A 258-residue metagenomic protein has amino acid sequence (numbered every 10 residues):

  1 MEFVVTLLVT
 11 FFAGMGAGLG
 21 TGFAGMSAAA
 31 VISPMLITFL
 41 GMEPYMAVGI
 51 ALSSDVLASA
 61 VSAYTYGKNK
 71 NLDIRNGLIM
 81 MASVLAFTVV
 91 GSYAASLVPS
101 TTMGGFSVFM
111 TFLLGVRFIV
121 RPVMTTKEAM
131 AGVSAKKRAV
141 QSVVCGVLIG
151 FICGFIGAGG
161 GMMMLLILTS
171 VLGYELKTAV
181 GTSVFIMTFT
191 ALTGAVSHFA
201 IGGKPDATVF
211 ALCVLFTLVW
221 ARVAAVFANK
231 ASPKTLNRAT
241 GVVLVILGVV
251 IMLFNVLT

Functional and structural regions predicted by a protein language model:
M1-L19, S33-F39, P44, T65-F151 (+2 more regions): Juxtamembrane transmembrane-helix boundary motif
M1-T6, T10, S53-Y64, A158-L168: Hydrophobic, membrane-facing alpha-helical anchors
G18, V48-V56, V180-A191, L244: Transmembrane helix-bundle signature of multi-pass membrane transporters/permeases
F23-I32, G157-I167: Transmembrane helix boundary and interhelical junction motifs in multipass membrane proteins
M42-I50, R75-N76, G173-V184: Membrane-interface alpha-helices at helix entry/exit sites of multi-pass transporters
S54, T182-H198, T208-A221: A small-residue-rich subset of transmembrane alpha-helices
T126-K127, A158-M163, Y174-T178: Short, structured loop/turn "capping" segments at alpha-beta junctions
